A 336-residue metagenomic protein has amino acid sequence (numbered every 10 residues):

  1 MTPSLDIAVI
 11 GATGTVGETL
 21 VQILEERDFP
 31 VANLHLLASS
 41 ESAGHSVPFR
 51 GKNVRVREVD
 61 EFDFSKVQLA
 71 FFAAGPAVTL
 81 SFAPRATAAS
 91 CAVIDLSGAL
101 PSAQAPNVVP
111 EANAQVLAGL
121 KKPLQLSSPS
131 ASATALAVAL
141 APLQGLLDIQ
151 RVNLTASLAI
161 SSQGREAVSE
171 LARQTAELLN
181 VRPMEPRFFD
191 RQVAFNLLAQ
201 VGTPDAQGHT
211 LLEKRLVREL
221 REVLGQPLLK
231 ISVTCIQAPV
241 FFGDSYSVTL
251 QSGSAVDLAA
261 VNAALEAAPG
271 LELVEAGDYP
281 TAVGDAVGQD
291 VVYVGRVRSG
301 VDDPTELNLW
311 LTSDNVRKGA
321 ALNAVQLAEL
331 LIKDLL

Functional and structural regions predicted by a protein language model:
M1-R191, L228-K230, V292-Y293, V297-D302 (+3 more regions): N-terminal Rossmann-like NAD(P) cofactor-binding subdomain of oxidoreductases, focused on the glycine-rich
L5, A70, I160-L336: Charged docking surfaces used in two-component/phosphorelay signaling
